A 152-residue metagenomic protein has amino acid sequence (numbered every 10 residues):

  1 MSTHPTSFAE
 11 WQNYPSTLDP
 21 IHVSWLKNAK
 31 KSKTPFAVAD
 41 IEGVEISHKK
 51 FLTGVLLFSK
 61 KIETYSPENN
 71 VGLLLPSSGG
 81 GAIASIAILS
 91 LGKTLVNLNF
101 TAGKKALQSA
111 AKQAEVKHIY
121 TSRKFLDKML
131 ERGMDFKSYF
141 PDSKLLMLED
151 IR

Functional and structural regions predicted by a protein language model:
M1-S24, V44: Flexible, non-catalytic linker and terminal segments flanking ANL/adenylate-forming cores
N13-A37, G54: A short N-terminal helical cap/helix-turn-helix that marks the beginning of AMP-binding/adenylate-forming
T34-I86, G103-Q108: Conserved AMP-binding/adenylate-forming core of the ANL superfamily
A39, S122, L148: Conserved residues at the C-terminal ends of beta-strands
N69, T94, K117: Short acidic/polar active-site loop segments enriched in Thr and Asp
L75, L98-N99, P141-R152: Short beta-strand elements of ligand-binding domains
S85-G92, K112-Q113: Short hydrophobic alpha-helices that are characteristic scaffold elements of the AMP-binding
F100-R132, R152: Conserved ATP-dependent adenylate/AMP-binding module captured primarily in the ANL superfamily
